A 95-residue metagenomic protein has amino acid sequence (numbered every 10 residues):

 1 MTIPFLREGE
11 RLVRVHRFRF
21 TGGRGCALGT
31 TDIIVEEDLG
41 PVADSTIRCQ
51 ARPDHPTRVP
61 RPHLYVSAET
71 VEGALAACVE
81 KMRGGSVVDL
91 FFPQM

Functional and structural regions predicted by a protein language model:
M1-I33: Negatively charged, low-complexity tracts enriched in Asp/Glu with abundant Ser/Thr
T30-V42: Short amphipathic beta-strand and strand-loop transition segments with alternating hydrophobic
P41-Q50: Short, flexible loop/turn motifs enriched in small residues
D54-G73: A short, exposed loop/beta-hairpin motif centered on an aromatic-Gly-Thr core
S67-S86: A short, charged, amphipathic alpha-helix used as a generic interaction element across diverse proteins
V88-M95: Intrinsically disordered, low-complexity charged/polar segments
